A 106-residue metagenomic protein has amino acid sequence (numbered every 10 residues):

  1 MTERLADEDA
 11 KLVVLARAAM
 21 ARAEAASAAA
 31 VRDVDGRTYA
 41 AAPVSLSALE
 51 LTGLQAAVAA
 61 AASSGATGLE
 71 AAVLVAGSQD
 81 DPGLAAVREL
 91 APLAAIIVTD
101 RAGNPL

Functional and structural regions predicted by a protein language model:
M1-R22, S64-L106: C-terminal binding/interaction regions
A23-S27: Short, small/polar residue-rich loop motifs at catalytic or cofactor-binding pockets
A28-A29, I96: Generic short beta-strand
D33: Short, acidic, Ser/Thr-enriched surface-loop or helix-capping motifs
L46-A60: A short, polar/charged loop-to-alpha-helix boundary motif
